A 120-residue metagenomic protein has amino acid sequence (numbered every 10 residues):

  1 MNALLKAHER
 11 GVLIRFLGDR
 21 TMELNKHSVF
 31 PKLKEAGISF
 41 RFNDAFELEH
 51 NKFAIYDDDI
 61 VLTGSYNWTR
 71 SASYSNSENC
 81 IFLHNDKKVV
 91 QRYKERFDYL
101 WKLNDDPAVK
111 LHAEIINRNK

Functional and structural regions predicted by a protein language model:
M1-N2, E23-F30, E49-N51, T63-G64 (+2 more regions): Extracytoplasmic/secreted cell-surface and envelope-processing proteins
M1-S39: Primarily the HKD phosphodiesterase
E9, L33-K34, E47, A54-D57 (+1 more regions): Extracellular/periplasmic catalytic domains that process cell-envelope and extracellular macromolecules
G11, D44, A108-H112: N-terminal secretory signal sequences
L17-T21, N43-F46, G64-N67, H84-N85: Active-site-proximal beta-strand/loop segments in catalytic clefts of secreted hydrolases
K52-I55, I81-F82: Short beta-strand scaffold segments in enzyme catalytic cores
I60-K120: Signature of lipid phosphatidyltransferase scaffolds
